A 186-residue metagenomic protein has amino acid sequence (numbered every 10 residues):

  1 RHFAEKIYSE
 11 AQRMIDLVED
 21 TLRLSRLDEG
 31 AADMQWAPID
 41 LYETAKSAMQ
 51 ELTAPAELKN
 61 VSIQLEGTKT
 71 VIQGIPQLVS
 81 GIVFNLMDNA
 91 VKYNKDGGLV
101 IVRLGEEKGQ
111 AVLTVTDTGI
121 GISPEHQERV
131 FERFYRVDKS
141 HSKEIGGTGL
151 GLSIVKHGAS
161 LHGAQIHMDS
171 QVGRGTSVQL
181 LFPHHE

Functional and structural regions predicted by a protein language model:
S9-M14: Short alpha-helical segment of the dimerization/phosphotransfer core of two-component systems
E29-M34, G67, V71-Q77: Conserved micro-motifs of the catalytic ATP-binding
Q35-T53, L104-G105: A conserved beta-strand-to-alpha-helix junction within the catalytic ATP-binding
P55-L65: Short conserved segments within the C-terminal catalytic ATPase subdomain
G97-G109: Short beta-strand/loop element within the Bergerat-fold HATPase_c
I122-R136, K156: Short conserved segment of the HATPase_c
G163-A164: Conserved glycine-rich
